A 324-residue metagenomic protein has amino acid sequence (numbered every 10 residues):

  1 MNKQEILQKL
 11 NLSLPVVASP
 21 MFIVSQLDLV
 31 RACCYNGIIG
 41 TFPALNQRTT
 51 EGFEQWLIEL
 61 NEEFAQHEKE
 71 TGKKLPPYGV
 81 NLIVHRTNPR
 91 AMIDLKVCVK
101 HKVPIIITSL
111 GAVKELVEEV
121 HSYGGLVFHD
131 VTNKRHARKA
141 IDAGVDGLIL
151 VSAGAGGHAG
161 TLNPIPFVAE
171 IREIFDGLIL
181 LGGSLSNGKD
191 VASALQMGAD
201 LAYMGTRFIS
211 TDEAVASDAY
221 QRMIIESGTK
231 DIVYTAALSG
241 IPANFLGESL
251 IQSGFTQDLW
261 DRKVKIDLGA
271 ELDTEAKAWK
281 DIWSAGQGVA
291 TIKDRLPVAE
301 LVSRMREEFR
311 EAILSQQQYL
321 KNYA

Functional and structural regions predicted by a protein language model:
M1-L178: Active-site entrance/lid segments in N-terminal catalytic domains of soluble metabolic enzymes
V24, L185-S186: Residue-level detector of alpha-helix initiation sites
D130, G183-S184: Conserved acidic functional residues
T161-L180, S186-A324: Conserved active-site-proximal phosphate/metal-binding subdomains
